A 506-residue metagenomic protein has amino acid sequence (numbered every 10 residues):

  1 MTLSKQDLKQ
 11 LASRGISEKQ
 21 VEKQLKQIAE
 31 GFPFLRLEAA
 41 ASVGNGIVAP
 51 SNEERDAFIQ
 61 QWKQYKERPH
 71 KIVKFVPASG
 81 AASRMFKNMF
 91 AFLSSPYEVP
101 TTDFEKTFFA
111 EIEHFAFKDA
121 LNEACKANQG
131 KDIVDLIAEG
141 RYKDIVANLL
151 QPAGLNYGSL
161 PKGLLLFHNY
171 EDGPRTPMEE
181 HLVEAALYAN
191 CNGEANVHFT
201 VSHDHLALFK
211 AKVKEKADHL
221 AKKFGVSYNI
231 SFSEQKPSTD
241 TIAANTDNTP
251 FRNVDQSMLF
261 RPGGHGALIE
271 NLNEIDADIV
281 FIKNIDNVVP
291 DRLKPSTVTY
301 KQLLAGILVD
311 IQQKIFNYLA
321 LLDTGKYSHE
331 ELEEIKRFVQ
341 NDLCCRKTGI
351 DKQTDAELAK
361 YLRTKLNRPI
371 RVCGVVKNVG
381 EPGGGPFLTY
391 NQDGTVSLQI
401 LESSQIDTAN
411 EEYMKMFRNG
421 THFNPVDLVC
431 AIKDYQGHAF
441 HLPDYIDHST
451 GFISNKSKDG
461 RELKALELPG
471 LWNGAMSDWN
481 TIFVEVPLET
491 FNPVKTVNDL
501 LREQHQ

Functional and structural regions predicted by a protein language model:
M1-T2, K223: Polar low-complexity intrinsically disordered regions
T2-V43, K214, Q353, E357 (+6 more regions): Long, compositionally biased intrinsically disordered regions
L11, L37-V379, L388-I400, S404-Q405 (+2 more regions): Domain-scale recognition of functional cores that engage charged ligands
K131-G140, A153, Y157, D286 (+2 more regions): Conserved catalytic alpha/beta cores of large enzymes that bind or transform nucleotide phosphates and polynucleotides
L182-A186, N410-Y413, L468: Short amphipathic beta-strand starts and helix->beta connectors
V280, Y390-P425, D434, T450-N455: C-terminal, active-site-flanking charged/polar segments
